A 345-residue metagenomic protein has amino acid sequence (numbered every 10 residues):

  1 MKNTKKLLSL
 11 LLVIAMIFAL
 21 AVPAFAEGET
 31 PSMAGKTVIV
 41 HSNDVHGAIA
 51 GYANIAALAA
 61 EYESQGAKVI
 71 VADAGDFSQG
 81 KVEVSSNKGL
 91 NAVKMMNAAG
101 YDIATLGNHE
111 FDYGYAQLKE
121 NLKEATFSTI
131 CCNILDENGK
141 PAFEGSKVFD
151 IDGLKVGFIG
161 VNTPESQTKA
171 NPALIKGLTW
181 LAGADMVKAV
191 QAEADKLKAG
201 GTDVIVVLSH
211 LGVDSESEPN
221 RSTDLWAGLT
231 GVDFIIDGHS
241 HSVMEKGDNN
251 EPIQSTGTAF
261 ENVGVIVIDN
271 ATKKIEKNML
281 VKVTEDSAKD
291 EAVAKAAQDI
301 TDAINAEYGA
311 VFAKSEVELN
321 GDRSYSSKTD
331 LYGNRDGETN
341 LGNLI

Functional and structural regions predicted by a protein language model:
K2-N3, D195: Short alpha-helical segments used as structural interaction elements across diverse proteins
N3-T4, A26-A34, H46, A60-G66 (+1 more regions): Non-catalytic terminal accessory segments
T4-F25: Sec-dependent N-terminal signal peptides of Gram-positive bacterial secreted proteins and lipoproteins
I17, L174-L178, K328-G333: Short coil/turn segments at secondary-structure junctions
E27-K289, D336, L344: Acidic, metal/ion-coordinating pockets
